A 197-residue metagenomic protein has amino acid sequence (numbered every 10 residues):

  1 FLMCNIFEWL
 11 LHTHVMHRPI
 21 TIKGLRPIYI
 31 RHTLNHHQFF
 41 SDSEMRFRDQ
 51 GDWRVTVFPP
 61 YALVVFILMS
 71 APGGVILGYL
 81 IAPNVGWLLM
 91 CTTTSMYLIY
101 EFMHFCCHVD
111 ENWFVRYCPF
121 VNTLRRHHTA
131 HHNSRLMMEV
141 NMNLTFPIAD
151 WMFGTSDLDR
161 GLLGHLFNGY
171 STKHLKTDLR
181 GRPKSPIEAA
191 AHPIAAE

Functional and structural regions predicted by a protein language model:
C4-T172: Membrane-embedded catalytic scaffold of the fatty acid hydroxylase/desaturase
F167-E197: A membrane-cytosol interface segment of integral membrane proteins
